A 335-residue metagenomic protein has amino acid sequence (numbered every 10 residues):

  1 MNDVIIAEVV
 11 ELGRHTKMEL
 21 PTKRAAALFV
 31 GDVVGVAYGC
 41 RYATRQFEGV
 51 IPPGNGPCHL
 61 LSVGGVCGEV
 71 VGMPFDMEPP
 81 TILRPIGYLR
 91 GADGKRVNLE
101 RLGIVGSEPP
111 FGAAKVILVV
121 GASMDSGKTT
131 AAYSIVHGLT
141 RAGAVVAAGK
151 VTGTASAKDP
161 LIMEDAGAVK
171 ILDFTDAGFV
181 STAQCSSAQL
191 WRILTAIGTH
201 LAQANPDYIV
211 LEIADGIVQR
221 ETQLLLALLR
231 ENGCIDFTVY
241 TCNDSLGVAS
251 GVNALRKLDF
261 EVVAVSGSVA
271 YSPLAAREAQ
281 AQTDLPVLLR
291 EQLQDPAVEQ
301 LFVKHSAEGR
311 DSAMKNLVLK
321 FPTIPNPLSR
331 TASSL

Functional and structural regions predicted by a protein language model:
M1, T16, T22, Q282-P322 (+1 more regions): NTP-binding/hydrolysis catalytic cores, primarily Walker-type P-loop NTPases
M1-I82, G87, A281-V287: Long, basic/Gly/Ser/Thr-rich N-terminal segments that mediate initial subcellular attachment or targeting
V4-I6, D32-G35, C58, C67 (+7 more regions): Structural motif
E8-E11, A177-S186: Short, basic, glycine/proline-bearing loop/turn elements
A26-A27, S62, E108-G112, G138-R141 (+5 more regions): Solvent-exposed alpha-helices and their adjacent loops that cap or buttress functional pockets in soluble metabolic
L61-E100, I162, A188-Q203, Y208 (+2 more regions): Conserved catalytic-core segment of NTP-binding enzymes
L102-T154: Walker A (P-loop) phosphate-binding motif
H137-S181, L255, L274-Q282: N-terminal phosphate/diphosphate-binding loop that engages ATP/GTP or pyrophosphate donors across diverse enzyme folds
